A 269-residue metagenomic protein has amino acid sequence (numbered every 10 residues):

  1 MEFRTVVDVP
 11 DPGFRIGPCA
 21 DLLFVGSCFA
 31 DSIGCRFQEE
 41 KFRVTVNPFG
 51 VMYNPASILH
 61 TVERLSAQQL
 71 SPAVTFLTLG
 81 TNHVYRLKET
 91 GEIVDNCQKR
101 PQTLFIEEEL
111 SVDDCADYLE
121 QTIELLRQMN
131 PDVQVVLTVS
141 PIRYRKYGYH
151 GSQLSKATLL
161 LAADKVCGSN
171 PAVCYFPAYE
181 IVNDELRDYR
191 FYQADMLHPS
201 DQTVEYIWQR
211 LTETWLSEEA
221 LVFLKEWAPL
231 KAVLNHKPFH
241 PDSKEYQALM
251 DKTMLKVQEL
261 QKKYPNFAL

Functional and structural regions predicted by a protein language model:
M1-L269: Extracellular glycan-modifying ectodomains
